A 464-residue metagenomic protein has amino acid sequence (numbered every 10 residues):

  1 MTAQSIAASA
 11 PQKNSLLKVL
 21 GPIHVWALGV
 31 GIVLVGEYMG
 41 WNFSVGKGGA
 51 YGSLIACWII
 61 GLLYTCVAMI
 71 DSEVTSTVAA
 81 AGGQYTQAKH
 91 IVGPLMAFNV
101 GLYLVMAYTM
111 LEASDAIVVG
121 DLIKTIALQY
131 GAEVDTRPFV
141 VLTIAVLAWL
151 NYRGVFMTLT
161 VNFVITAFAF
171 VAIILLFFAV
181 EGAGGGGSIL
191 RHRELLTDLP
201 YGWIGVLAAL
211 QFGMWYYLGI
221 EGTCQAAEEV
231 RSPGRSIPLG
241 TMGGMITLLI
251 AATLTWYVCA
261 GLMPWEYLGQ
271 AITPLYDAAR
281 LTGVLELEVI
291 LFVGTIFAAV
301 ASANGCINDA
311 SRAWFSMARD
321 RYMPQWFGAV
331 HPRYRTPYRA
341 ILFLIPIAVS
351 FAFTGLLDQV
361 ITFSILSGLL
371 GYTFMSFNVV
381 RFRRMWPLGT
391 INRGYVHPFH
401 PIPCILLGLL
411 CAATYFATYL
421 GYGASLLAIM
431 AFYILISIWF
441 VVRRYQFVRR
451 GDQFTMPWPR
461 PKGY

Functional and structural regions predicted by a protein language model:
M1-L54, Y64-M69, A81, R193 (+3 more regions): Membrane-interface "cap" regions at the ends of multi-pass membrane proteins
T2-I6, Y85-K89, L95, A116-F139 (+5 more regions): Helix-loop-helix connectors at the membrane interface of multi-pass transporters/channels
L16, S53-L54, Y130-P138, V164-F292: Helix-loop-helix junctions that connect adjacent transmembrane segments in multi-pass membrane transporters
V30, E37-F139, G244-T253, S425-I436: Extracellular loop-to-transmembrane helix junctions
A80, Y103-V118, Y217, E221-V230 (+2 more regions): Membrane-helix boundary/coupling elements in multi-pass transport proteins
T86-A88, G93, K124-Y130, L196 (+3 more regions): TM-loop-TM module centered on a large, flexible mid-protein loop between adjacent transmembrane helices in multi-pass
G120, V134-G187, P200-W203, T241-M245 (+2 more regions): Membrane-interface loop-to-helix entry segments
W326-R335, Y372-G423, R449-Y464: C-terminal membrane-solvent junction of multi-pass transporters and transport-like membrane proteins
